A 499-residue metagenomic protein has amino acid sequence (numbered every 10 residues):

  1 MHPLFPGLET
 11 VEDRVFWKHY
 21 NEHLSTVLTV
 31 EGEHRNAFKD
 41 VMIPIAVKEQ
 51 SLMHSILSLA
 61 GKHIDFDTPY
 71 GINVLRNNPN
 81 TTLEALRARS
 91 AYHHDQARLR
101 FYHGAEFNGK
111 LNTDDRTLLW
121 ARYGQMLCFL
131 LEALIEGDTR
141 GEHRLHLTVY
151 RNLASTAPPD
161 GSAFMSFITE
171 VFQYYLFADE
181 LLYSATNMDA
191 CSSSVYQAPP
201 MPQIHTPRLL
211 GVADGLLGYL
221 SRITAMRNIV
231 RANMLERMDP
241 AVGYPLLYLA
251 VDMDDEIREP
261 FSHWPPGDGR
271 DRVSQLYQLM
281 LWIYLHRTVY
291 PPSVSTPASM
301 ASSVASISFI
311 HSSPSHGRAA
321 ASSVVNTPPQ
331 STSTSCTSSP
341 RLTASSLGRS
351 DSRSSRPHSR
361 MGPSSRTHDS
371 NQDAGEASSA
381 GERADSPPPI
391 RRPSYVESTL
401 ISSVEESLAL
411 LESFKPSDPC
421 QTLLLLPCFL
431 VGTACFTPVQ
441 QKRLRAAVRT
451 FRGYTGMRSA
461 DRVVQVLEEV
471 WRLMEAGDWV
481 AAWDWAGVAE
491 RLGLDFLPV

Functional and structural regions predicted by a protein language model:
M1-L28, H34-K39, I307-F309, S313-H316 (+5 more regions): Intrinsically disordered, low-complexity regulatory regions with latent secondary structure
M1-L4, D239-G243: Intrinsically disordered, low-complexity linkers and terminal tails enriched in Pro/Gly and often acidic or mixed-charge
H2-E49, M53-T224, S262-D271, I310 (+7 more regions): Intrinsically disordered, low-complexity acidic/Ser/Thr-rich segments used as protein-protein interaction/activation
A60-Y70, F129-R140, A178-N187, A213-E236 (+7 more regions): Extended, well-ordered alpha-helical segments in internal regulatory regions
A85-D114, L153-D160, Y244-L423: Long, amphipathic alpha-helical regulatory blocks in the mid-to-C-terminal portion of eukaryotic proteins
P200-Q203, L235-D239: Short, charged, low-complexity loops and linkers
E259, V404, K442-R449: Alpha-helical tandem repeat RNA-binding modules
R287, L411-D418, G432-V439, V448 (+1 more regions): Short leucine-rich amphipathic alpha-helical surface patches
